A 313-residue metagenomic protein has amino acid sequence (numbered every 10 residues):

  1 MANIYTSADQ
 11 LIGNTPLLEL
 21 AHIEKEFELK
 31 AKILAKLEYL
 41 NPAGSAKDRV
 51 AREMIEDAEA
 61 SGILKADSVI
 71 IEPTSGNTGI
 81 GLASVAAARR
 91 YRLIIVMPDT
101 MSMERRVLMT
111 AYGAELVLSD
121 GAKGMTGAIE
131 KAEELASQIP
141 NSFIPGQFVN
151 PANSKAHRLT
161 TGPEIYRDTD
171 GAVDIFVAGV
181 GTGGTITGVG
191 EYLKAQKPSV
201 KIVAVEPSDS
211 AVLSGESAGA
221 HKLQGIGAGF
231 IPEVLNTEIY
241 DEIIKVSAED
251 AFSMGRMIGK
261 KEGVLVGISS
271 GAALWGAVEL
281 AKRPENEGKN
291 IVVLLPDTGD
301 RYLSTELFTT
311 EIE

Functional and structural regions predicted by a protein language model:
M1-E313: PLP-dependent amino-acid enzyme catalytic core
